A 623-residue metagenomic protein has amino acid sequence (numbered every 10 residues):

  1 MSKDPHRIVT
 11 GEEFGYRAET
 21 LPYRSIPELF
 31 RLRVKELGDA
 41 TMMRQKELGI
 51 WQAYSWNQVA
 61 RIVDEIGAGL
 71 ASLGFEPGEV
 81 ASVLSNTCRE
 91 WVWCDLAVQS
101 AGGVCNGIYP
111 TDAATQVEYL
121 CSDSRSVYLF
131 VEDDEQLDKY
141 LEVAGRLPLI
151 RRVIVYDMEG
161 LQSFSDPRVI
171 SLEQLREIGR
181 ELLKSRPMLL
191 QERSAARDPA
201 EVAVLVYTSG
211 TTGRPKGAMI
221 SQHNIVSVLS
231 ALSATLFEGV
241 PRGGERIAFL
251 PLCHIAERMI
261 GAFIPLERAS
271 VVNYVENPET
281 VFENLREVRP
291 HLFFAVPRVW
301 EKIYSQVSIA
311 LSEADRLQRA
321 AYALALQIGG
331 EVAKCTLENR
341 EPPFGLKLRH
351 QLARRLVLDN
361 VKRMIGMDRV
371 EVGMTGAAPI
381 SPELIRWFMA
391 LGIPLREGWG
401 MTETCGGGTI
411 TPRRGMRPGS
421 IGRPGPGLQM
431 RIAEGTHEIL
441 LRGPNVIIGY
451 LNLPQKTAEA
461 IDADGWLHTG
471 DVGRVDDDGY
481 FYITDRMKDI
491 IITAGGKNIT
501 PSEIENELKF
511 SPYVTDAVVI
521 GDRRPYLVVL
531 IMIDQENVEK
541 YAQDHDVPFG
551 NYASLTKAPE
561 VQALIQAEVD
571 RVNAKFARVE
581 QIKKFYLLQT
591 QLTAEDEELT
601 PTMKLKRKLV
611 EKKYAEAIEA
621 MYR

Functional and structural regions predicted by a protein language model:
P22, M42-L96, A113-E118, S171-E177 (+1 more regions): Conserved AMP-binding/adenylate-forming core of the ANL superfamily
G38-T41, V169-I170, E177-Y207, R214 (+1 more regions): Conserved pre-ATP/AMP-binding loop-to-beta segment of ANL
A53-N57, E173, A203-L229: Conserved AMP-binding A3 loop
E79, D112-G145, V228-I247, P278-L292 (+1 more regions): Conserved ATP-dependent adenylate/AMP-binding module captured primarily in the ANL superfamily
S100-I178, E192, L564, D570: Structural core segment of the AMP-binding/adenylate-forming
V226-E245, L252-L358, R369: Conserved AMP-binding/adenylation subdomain of ANL enzymes
P424-A433, H437-T493, F510: Conserved ATP-binding/catalytic segment of the ANL
D516-V519, Q566-R623: Conserved C-terminal "lid"/linker of ANL adenylate-forming enzymes
